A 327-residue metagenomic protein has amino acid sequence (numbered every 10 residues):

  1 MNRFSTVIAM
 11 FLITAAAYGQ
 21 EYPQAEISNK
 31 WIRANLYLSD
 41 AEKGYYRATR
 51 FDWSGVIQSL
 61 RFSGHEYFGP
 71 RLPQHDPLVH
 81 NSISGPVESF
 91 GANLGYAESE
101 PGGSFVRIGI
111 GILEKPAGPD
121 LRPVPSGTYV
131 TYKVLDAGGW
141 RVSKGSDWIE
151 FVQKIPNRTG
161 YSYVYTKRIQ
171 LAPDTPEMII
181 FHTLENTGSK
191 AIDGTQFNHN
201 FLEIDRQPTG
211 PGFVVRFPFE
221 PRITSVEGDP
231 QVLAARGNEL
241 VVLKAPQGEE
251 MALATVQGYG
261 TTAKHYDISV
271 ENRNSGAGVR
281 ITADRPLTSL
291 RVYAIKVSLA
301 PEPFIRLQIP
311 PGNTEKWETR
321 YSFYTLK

Functional and structural regions predicted by a protein language model:
M1-I8: Bacterial N-terminal signal peptides that target proteins for export
M10-G19: Hydrophobic h-region of N-terminal signal peptides that target proteins for export in Gram-negative bacteria
Q20-I179, T187-T195, H199-K327: Surface-exposed acidic/polar loop and edge beta-strand patches at domain peripheries
